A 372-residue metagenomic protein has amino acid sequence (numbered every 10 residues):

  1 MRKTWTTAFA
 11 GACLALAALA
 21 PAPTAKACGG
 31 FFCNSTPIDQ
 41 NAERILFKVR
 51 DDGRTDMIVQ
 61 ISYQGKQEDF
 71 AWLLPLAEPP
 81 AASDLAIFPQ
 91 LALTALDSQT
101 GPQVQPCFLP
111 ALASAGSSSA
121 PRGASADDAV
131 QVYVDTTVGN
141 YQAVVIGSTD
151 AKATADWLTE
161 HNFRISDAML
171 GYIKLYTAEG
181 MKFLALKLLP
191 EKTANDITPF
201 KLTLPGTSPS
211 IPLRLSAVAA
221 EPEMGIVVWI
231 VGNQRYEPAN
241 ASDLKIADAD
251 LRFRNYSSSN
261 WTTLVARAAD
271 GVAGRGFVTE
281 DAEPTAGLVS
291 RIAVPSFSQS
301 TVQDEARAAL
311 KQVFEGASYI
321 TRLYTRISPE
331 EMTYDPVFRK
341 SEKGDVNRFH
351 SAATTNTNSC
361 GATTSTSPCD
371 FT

Functional and structural regions predicted by a protein language model:
M1-T4: Positively charged n-region of N-terminal signal peptides that target proteins for export
F9-A20: Bacterial N-terminal signal peptides
P21-A27: Sec/Tat signal peptide C-region and signal peptidase I cleavage site
G29-Q40, I165-T372: Accessory, solvent-exposed terminal regions and/or long lumenal/extracellular loops of proteins
N41-A42, R50-G53, D128, V132 (+2 more regions): Short, well-ordered loop/turn elements at secondary-structure boundaries
E43, K48-P106, T154-L175, G180: Surface-exposed, glycine/proline- and aromatic-rich loop segments on solvent-exposed faces across compartments
I61-Y63, G147-D150, P190: A mature extracytoplasmic/lumenal domain signature
P106-N162: Single conserved position on a long alpha-helix in the C-terminal lobe of the eukaryotic protein kinase
